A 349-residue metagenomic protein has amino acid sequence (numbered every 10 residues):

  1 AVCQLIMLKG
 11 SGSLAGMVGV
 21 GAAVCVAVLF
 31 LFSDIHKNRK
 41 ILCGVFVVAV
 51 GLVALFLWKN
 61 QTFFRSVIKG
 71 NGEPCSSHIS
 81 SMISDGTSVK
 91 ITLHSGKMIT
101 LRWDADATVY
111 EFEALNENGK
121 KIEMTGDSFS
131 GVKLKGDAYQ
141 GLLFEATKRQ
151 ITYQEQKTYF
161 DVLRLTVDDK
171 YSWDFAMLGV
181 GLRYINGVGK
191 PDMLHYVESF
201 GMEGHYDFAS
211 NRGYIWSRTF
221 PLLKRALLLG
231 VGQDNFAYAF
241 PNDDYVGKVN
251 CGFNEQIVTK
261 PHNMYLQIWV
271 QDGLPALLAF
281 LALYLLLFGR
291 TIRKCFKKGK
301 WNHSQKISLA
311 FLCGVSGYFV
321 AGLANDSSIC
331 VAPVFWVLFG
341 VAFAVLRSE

Functional and structural regions predicted by a protein language model:
V2-S11, G317-L323: Membrane-interface alpha helices of multi-pass inner-membrane proteins
S11-G12, L31-D34, N325: Short helix-capping/hinge motifs at transmembrane helix termini and TM-loop junctions
G19-V28, K37-C43, L278-L286, R290-T291 (+1 more regions): Transmembrane alpha-helices of multi-pass inner-membrane enzymes
K37-Q61: Hydrophobic alpha-helical membrane-interfacial segments at the cytosolic entry of transmembrane helices
L57-E73: Hydrophobic alpha-helical transmembrane segments in integral membrane proteins
N71-N211, S217-R218, Q233-I268: Interfacial juxtamembrane loops and adjacent helix segments that form the catalytic/substrate-binding surfaces
K260-Y284: Membrane-interface anchor segments at the N-terminal boundary of transmembrane helices in multi-pass membrane enzymes
